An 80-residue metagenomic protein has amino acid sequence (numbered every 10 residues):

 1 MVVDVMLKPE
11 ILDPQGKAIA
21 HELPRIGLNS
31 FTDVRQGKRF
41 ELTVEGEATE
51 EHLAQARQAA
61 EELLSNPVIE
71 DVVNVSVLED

Functional and structural regions predicted by a protein language model:
V2-D80: Long, contiguous binding/interaction regions
